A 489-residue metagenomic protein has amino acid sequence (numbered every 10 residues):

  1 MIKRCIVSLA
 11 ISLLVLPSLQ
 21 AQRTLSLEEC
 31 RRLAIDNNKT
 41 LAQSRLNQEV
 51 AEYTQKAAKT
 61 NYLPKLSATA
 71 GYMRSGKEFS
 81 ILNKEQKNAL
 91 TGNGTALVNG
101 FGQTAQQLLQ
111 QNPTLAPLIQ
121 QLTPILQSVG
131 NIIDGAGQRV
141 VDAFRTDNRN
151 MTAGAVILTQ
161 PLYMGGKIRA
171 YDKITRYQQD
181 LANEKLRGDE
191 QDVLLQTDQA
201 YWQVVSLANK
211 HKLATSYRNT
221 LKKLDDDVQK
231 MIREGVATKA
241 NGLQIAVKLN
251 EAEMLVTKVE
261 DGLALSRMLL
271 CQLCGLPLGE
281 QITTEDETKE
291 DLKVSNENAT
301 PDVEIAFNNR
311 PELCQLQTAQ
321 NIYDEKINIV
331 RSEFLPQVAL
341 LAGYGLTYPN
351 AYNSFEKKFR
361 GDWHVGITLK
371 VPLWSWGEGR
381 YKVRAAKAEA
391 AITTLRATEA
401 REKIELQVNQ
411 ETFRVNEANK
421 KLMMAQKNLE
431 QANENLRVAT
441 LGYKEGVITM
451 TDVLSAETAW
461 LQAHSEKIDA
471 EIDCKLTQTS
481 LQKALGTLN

Functional and structural regions predicted by a protein language model:
M1-E28, C474, N489: Bacterial Sec-dependent N-terminal signal peptides
A21-S80, V98, L278, T284-N321 (+2 more regions): Bacterial Sec-pathway N-terminal export signals of envelope proteins
A42, L66-S80, V141-R149, T159-G188 (+6 more regions): Small/polar (Gly/Ser/Thr/Ala-rich) solvent-exposed segments that form structured loops/beta-strands/short helices used
Q43-A58, D189, V193-K212, K230 (+5 more regions): Amphipathic alpha-helical coiled-coil segments
Y53-Q55, E184-I305, R414, A418 (+1 more regions): Periplasmic alpha-helical coiled-coil/stalk elements that build and connect Gram-negative outer-membrane
A70-I157, E287-N296, N328, L341-V371: Small/polar, glycine/serine/threonine/aspartate-rich low-complexity segments that form flexible
M151-A153, Q199, Q244, Q337 (+2 more regions): Transmembrane beta-barrel architecture of outer-membrane proteins
